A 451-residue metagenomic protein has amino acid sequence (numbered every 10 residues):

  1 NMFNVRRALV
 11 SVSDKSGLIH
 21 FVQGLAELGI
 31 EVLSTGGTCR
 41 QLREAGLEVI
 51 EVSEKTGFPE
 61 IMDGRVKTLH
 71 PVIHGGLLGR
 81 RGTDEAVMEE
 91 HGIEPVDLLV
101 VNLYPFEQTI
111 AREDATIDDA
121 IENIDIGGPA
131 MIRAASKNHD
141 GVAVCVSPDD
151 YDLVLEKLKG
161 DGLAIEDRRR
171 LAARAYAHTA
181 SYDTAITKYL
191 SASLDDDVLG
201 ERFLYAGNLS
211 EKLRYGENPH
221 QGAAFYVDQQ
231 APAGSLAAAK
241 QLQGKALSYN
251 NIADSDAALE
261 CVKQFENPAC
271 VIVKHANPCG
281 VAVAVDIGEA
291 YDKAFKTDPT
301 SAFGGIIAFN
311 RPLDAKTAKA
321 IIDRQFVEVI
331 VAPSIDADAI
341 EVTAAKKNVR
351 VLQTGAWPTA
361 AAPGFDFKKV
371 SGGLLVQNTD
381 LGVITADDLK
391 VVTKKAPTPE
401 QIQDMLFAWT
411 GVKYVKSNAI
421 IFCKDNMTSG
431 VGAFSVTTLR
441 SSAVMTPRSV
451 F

Functional and structural regions predicted by a protein language model:
M2-K55: N-terminal glycine-/serine-/threonine-rich phosphate-binding loop
M2-V10, L98-V101, Y182-T184, A192-F451: ATP-dependent carboxylate/acyl-activation modules
G29-L33, L47-P59, L99, A143-V144 (+3 more regions): Short hydrophobic/aromatic-enriched beta-strand-loop microsegments
G37-F106: Glycine-rich nucleotide/cofactor/substrate-binding loop typically near the N-terminus or early in the first domain
R43-A45, P59-V66, L153-L158, A339-T343 (+1 more regions): Short, charged, surface-exposed secondary-structure boundary motifs
R80-P129, R133-S136, K394-P399: Active-site/ligand-binding-proximal alpha/beta "capping" segment
M131, N138-Y151, L171: Mobile "lid/hinge" segments at catalytic clefts and subdomain interfaces of large enzymes
D149, L153-F203, L213, R324: Non-catalytic interaction/clamp surfaces of large macromolecular machines
